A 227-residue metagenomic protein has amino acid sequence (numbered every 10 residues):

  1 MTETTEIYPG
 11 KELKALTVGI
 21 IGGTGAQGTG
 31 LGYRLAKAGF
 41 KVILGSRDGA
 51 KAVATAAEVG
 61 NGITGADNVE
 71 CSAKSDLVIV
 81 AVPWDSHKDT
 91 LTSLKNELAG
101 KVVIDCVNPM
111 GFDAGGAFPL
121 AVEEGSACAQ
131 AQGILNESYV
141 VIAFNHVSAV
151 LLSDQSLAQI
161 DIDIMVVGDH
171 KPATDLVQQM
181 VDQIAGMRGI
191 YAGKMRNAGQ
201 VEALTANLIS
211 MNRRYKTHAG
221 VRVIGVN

Functional and structural regions predicted by a protein language model:
T2-A54, E58, Q183: NAD(P)+-binding Rossmann beta1-loop-alpha1 motif at the extreme N-terminus of oxidoreductases
K14-T17, G100, D161: Phosphate-coordination loops involved in phosphoryl transfer and adenosine-cofactor binding
I20-I21, V80, V166: Hydrophobic Val/Ile/Leu positions in short beta-strands of Rossmann-like dinucleotide-binding domains
G60-G62, N68-V102, C106-G115: Rossmann-like NAD(P)-binding element
G65, Y139-F144, G189-A192: General beta-strand structural signal in soluble alpha/beta enzymes
L94-G100, I134-N136, A158-Q159: Short, conserved loop/helix-junction motifs that constitute active-site signature segments in enzyme catalytic cores
V107-V150, D154-S156: Rossmann-fold NAD(P)-binding glycine/threonine-rich loop
I162-N227: Active-site-lining helix/loop region of Rossmann-like oxidoreductase modules
